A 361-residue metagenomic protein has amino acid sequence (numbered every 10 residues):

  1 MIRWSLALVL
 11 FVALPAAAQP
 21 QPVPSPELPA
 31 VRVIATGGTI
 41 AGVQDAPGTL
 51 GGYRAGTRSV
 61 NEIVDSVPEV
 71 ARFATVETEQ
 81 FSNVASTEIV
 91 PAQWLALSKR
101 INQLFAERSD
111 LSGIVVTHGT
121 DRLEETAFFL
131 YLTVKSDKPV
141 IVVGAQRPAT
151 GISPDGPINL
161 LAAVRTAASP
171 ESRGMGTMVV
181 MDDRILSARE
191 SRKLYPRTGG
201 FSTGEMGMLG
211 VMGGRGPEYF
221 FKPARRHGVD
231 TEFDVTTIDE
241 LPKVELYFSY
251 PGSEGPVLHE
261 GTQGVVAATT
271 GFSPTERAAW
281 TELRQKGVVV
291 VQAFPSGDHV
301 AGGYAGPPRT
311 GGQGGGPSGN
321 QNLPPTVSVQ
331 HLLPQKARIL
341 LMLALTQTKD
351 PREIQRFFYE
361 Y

Functional and structural regions predicted by a protein language model:
S5-P15: Bacterial N-terminal signal peptides
Q19-Q103, A337: ATP/NTP phosphate-donor binding region
L28, I34, S59, I63-V70 (+1 more regions): Accessory alpha-helical/coil subdomains and C-terminal extensions that flank or cap enzyme catalytic cores
G38-A41, H118-E124, R184-L186, T269-P274 (+1 more regions): Gly/Ser/Thr-rich loops at beta-strand to alpha-helix junctions that form or flank small-molecule/cofactor-binding
R108-L123, G261-G271: Short acidic, glycine-rich surface-loop motifs adjacent to enzyme active sites
V116-K138, T275-T281: Short Gly/Thr/Asp-enriched flexible loops that form oxyanion-binding sites at enzyme active sites
V143-G214: Internal gly/pro-rich beta-alpha loop/helix module that stabilizes soluble enzyme cofactors or their anionic handles
T269-Y361: C-terminal non-catalytic interaction/assembly regions of soluble proteins
